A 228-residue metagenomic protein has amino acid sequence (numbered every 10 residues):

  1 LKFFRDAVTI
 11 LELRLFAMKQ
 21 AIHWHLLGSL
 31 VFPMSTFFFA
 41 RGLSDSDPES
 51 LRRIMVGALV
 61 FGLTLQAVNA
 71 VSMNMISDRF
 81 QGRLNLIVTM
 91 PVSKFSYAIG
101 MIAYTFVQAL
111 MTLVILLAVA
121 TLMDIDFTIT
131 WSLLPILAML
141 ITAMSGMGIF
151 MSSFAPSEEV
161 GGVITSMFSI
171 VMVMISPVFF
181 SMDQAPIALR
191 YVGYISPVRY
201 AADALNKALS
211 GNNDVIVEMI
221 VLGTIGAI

Functional and structural regions predicted by a protein language model:
L1-V31: Aromatic- and glycine-rich beta-strand/loop motifs that create alpha-glucan
K2-E12, V178-M219: Short hydrophobic, aromatic-rich alpha-helical segments embedded in or entering the lipid bilayer of multi-pass
Q20-D45, R52-A67, I170-V171, V221-A227: Hydrophobic alpha-helical transmembrane segments of multi-pass membrane transport/permease proteins
A21-W24, R53-G57, T64-N69, I99-M101 (+4 more regions): Short alpha-helical transmembrane interface motifs in multi-pass membrane proteins
G28, F39, L51-A120: Hydrophobic alpha-helical transmembrane segments of multi-pass membrane transport proteins
S35-F39, A67-V71, I115, G146-M147 (+2 more regions): Hydrophobic/aromatic residues in alpha-helical transmembrane segments
S44, F154-R199: Transmembrane helix segments
K94, I99-T165, I170, N213-G223: Alpha-helical transmembrane segments and their short interhelical loops
